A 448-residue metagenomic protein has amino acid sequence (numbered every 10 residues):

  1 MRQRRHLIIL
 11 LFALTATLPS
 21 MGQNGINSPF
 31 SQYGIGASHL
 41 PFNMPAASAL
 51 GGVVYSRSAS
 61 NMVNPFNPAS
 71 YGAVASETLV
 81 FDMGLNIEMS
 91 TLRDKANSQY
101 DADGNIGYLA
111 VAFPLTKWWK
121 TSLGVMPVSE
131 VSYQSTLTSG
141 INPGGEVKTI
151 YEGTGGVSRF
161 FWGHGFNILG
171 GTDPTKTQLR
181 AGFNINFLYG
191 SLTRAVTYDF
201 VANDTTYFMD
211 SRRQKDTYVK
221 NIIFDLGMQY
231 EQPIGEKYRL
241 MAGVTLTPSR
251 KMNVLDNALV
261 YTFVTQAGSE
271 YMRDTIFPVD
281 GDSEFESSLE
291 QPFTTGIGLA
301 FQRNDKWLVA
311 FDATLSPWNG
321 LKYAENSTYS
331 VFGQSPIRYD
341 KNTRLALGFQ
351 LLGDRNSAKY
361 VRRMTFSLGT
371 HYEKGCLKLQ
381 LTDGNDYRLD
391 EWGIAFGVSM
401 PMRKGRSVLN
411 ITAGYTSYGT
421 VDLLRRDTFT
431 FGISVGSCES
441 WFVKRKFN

Functional and structural regions predicted by a protein language model:
M1-I8: Bacterial N-terminal signal peptides that target proteins for export
T17-P19: N-terminal signal peptide c-region/cleavage motif recognized by signal peptidases
Q23-N448: Subset of outer-membrane beta-barrel
